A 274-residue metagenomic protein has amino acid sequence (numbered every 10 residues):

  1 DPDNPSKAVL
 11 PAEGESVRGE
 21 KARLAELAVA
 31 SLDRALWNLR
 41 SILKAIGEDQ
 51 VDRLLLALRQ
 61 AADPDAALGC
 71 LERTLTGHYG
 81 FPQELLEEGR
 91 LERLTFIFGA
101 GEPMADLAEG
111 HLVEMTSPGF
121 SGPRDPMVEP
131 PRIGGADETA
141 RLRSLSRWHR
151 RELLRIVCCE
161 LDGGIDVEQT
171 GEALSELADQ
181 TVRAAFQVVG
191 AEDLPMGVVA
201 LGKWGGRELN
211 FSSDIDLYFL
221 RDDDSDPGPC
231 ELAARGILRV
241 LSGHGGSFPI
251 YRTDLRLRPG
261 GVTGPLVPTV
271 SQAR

Functional and structural regions predicted by a protein language model:
D1-R274: Non-catalytic regulatory/linker segments of enzymes
